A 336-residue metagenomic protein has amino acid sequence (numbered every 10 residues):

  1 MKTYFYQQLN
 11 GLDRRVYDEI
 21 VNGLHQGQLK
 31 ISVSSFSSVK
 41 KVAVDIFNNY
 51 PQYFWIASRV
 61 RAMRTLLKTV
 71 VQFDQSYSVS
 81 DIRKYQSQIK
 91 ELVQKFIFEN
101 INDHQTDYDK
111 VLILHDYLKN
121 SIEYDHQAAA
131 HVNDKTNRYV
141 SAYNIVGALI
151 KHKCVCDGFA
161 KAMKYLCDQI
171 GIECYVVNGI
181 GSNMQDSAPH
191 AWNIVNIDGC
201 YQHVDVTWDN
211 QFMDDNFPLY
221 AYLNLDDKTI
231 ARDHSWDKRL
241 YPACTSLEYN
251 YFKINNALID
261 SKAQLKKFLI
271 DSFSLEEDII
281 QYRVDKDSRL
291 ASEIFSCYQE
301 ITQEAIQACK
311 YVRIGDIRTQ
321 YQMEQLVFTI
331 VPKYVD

Functional and structural regions predicted by a protein language model:
M1-F96, L290-S296, I301-D336: Linear, non-domain "peripheral" regions
Q75-Y77, I180, W208, K286: A mature extracytoplasmic/lumenal domain signature
S78-A148: Secondary-structure boundary elements
K84, I150-C154, N178, N183: Alpha-helix capping and helix-loop boundary segments enriched in small/acidic/polar residues
I89, K110, V155, F159 (+1 more regions): Hydrophobic (often cysteine-bearing) scaffold residues that line and stabilize catalytic clefts of nucleotide/cofactor
I145-F159: A short, highly charged nucleic-acid-interacting micro-segment common to nuclease and nuclease-linked defense proteins
G158-K228: Hydrophobic/aromatic-rich core segments of domains that either
D215-D336: Low-complexity, Gly/Ser/Thr/Pro-rich intrinsically disordered linker/tail segments
